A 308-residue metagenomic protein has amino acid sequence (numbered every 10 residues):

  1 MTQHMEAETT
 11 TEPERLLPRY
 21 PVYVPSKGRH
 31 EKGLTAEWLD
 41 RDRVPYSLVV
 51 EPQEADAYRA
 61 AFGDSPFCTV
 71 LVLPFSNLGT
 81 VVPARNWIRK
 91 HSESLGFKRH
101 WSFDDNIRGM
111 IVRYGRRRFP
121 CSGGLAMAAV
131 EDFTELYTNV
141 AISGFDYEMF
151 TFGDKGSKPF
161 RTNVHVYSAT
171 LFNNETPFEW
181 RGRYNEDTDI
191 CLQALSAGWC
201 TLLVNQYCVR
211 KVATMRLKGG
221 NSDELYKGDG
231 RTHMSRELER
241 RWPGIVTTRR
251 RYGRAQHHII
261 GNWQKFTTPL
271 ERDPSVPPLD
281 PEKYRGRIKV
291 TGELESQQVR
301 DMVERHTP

Functional and structural regions predicted by a protein language model:
T2-P21, G28-E31, G182, T188-P308: C-terminal catalytic/acceptor-binding lobe
P18-V24, P45-L48: Hydrophobic targeting segments
S26-E31, N174-T176: Short beta->alpha connector loops
T35-R41, A57-S65, K158, M234 (+1 more regions): Short, aromatic/basic amphipathic alpha-helical patches
V50-F103, R108-S122: Active-site-proximal specificity loops/subdomain of glycosyltransferases
T80-A84, C121-A129, E186, Y226-M234: Soluble or luminal CAZymes and related metallo-dependent hydrolases
R99-F103, A141-D146, T201-N205, T247-R250: A structural signal for short, well-ordered beta-strand segments and their strand-loop junctions that often border
M110-S196, V212: Conserved catalytic core of nucleotide-sugar-dependent glycosyltransferases
